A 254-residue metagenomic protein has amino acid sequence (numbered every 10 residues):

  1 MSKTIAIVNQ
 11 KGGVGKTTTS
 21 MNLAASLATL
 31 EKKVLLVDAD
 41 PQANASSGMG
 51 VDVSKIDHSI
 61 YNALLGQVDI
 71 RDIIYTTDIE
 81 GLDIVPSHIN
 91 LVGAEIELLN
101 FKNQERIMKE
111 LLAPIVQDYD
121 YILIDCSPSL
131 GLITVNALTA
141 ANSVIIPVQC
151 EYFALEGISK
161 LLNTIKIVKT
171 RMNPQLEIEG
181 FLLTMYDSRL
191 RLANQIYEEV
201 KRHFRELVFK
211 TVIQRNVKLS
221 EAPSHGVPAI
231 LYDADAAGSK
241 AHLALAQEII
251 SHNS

Functional and structural regions predicted by a protein language model:
M1-S254: P-loop NTP-binding core
